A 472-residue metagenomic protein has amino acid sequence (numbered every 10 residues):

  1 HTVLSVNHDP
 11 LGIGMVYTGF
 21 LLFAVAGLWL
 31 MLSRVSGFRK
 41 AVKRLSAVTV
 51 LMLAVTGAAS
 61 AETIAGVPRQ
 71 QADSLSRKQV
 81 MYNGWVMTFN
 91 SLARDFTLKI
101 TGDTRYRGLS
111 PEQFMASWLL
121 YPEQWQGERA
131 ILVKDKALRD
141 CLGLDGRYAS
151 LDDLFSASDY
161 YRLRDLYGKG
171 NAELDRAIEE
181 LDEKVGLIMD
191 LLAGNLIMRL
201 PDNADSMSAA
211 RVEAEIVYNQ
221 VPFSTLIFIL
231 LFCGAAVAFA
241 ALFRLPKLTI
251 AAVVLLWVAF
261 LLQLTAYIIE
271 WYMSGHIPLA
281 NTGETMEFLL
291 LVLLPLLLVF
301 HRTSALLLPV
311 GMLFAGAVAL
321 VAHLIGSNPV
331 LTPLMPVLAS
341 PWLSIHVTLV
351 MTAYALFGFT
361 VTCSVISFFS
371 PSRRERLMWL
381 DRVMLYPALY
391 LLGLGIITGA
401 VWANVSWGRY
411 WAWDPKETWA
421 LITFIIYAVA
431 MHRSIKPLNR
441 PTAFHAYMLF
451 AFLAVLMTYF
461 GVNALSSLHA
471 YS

Functional and structural regions predicted by a protein language model:
H1-S472: Solvent-exposed, non-transmembrane regions of integral membrane proteins
